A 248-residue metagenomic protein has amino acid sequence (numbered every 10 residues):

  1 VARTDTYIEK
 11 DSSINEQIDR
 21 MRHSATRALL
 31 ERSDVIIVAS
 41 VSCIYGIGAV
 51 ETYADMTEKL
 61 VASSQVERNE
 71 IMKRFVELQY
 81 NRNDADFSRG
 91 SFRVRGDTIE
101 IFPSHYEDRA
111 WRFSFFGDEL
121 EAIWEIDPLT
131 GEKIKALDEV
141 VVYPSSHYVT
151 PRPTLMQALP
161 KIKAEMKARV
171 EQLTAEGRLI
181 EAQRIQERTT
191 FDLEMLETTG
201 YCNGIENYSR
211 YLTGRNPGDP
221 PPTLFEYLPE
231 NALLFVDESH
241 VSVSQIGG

Functional and structural regions predicted by a protein language model:
V1-G248: ASCE RecA-like P-loop NTPase motor cores that couple ATP hydrolysis to mechanical translocation on nucleic acids
